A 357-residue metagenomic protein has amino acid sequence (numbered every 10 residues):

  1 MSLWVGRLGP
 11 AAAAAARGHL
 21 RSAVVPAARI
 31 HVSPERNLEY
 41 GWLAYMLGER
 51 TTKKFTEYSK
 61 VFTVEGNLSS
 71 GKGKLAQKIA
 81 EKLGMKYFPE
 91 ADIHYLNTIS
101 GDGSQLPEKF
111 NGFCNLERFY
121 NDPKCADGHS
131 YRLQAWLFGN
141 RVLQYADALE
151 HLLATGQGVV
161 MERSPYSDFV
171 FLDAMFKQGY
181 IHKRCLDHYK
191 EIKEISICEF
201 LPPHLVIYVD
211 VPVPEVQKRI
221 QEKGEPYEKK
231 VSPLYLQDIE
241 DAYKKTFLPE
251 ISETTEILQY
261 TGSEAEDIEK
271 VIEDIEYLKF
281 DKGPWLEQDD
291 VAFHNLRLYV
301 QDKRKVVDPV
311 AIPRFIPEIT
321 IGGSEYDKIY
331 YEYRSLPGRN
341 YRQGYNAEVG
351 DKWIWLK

Functional and structural regions predicted by a protein language model:
S2-V61, I93, T98-S100: Extreme N-terminal, non-catalytic leader segments that precede Walker-type/kinase nucleotide-binding cores
L3-G6, A15, H19, A23-E35 (+1 more regions): NTP-dependent small-molecule kinase module
G66: The Walker A (P-loop) glycine that initiates the GxxxxGKT/S ATP-binding motif of P-loop NTPases
K72: Conserved lysine of the Walker
L75, I79: Hydrophobic positions on the alpha1 helix immediately C-terminal to the Walker A/P-loop
E81-L133, D168-A174: Conserved substrate/cofactor phosphate-moiety recognition/catalytic segment in nucleotide-dependent phosphotransferases
N121-F200: Glycine-rich phosphate-binding loop used to anchor ATP phosphates in small-molecule kinases, encompassing both
D168-D241: A glycine- and Lys/Arg-enriched "phosphate-lid" helix/loop adjacent to the NTP-binding pocket of small-molecule kinases
